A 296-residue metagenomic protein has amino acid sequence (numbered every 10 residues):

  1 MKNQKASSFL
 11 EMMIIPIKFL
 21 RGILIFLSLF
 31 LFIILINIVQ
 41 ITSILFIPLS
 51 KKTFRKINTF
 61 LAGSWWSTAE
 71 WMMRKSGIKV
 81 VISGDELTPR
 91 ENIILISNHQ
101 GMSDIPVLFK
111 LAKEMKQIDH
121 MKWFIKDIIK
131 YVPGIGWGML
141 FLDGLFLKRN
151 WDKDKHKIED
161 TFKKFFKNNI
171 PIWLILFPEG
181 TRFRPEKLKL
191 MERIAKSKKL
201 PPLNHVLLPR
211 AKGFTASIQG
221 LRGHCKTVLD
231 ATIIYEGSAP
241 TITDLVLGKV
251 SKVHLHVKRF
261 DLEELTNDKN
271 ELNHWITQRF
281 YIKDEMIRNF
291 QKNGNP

Functional and structural regions predicted by a protein language model:
K2-I94, G101, P106-V107: Membrane-anchoring hydrophobic helices of lipid-metabolizing enzymes
F19, L61-W65, K153-K157, P209 (+1 more regions): Soluble or luminal CAZymes and related metallo-dependent hydrolases
I23, F30, T266-P296: Accessory terminal regions of nucleic-acid processing enzymes
L24, S28, W66, E159 (+2 more regions): Short, hydrophobic/amphipathic alpha-helical packing segments that form internal helix faces or helix-helix interfaces
P48-K52, K56-A62, S76, L87-P89 (+2 more regions): Catalytic core of membrane glycerolipid acyltransferases/transacylases, capturing the structured, soluble-facing
G84, I96-H99, F124-D127, F177-E179 (+2 more regions): Short His-Asn-centered micro-motif
M115, P133-L142, N168-D268: A cross-family acyltransferase "interaction/gating" segment
D154-F166: A Trp-anchored, charged/polar loop motif used as the substrate-binding/catalytic surface of acyl/ester-handling
